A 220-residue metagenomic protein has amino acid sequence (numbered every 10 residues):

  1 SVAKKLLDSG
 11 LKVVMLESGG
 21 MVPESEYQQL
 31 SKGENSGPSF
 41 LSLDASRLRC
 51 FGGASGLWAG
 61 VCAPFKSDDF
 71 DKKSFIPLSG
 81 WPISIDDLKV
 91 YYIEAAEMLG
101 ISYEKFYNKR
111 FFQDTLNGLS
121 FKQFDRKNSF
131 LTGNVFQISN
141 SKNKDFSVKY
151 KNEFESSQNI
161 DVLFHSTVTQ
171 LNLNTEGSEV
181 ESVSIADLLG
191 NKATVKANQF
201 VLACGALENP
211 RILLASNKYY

Functional and structural regions predicted by a protein language model:
S1-M15: N-terminal Rossmann-like FAD-binding beta1-loop-alpha1 element of flavoenzymes
A3-K5, Y27-Q28, L48, L213-A215: Short amphipathic alpha-helical segments
K5-D8, M21, L171, V183-Y220: Glycine-rich loop(s) and the adjacent beta-strand/alpha-helix scaffold that form part
V13-S18, P23, A54: Hydrophobic or amphipathic alpha-helical targeting/insertion segments
E24-Y27, A54, G60, D69-F70 (+2 more regions): Short, solvent-exposed loop/turn and secondary-structure capping segments
K32-F106: Redox-cofactor-proximal catalytic regions of oxidoreductases
S74-P77, W81-V180: Conserved redox-cofactor binding core of oxidoreductases
